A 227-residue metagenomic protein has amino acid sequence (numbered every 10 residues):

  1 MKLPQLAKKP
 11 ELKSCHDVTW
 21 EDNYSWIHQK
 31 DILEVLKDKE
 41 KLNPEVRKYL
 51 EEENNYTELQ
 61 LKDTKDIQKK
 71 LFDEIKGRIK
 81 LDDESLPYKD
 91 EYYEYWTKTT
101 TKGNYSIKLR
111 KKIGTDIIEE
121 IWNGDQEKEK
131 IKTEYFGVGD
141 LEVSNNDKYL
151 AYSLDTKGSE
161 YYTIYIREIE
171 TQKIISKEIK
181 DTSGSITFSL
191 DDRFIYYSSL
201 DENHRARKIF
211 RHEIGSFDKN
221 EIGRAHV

Functional and structural regions predicted by a protein language model:
M1-R224: Beta-propeller folds
